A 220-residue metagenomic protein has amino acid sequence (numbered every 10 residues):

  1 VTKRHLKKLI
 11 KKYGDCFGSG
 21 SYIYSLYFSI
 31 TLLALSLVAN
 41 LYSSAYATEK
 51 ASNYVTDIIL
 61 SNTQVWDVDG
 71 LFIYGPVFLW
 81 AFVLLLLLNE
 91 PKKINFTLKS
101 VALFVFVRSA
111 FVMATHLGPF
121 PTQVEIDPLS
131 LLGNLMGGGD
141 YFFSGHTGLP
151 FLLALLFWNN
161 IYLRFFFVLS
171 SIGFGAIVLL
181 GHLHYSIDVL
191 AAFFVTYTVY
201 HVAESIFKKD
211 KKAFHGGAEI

Functional and structural regions predicted by a protein language model:
V1-K11, K211-I220: Short, intrinsically disordered terminal tails adjacent to the first/last structured region
T2-L79, A114-L117, L129: N-terminal transmembrane-helix/juxtamembrane module of multi-pass inner/ER membrane proteins
Y27-S43, L98, A102, F106-A110 (+4 more regions): Hydrophobic, lipid-facing residues on alpha-helical transmembrane segments of integral membrane proteins
Y46-I58, L88-L163, S171, K208-I220: Membrane-interface loops
G75, G148, S186, L190: Active-site His/Glu-centered metal-binding helix of metallohydrolases
G75-K92: Internal transmembrane alpha-helix with an interfacial aromatic "cap," most often the third helix
W80-L85, T147-F167, F193-A203: Membrane-interfacial alpha-helical segments at the cytosolic side of multi-pass membrane proteins
P119-T122, I126-P128, Y141-F142, G173-H201: Interfacial helix-loop-helix junctions of multi-pass membrane proteins
